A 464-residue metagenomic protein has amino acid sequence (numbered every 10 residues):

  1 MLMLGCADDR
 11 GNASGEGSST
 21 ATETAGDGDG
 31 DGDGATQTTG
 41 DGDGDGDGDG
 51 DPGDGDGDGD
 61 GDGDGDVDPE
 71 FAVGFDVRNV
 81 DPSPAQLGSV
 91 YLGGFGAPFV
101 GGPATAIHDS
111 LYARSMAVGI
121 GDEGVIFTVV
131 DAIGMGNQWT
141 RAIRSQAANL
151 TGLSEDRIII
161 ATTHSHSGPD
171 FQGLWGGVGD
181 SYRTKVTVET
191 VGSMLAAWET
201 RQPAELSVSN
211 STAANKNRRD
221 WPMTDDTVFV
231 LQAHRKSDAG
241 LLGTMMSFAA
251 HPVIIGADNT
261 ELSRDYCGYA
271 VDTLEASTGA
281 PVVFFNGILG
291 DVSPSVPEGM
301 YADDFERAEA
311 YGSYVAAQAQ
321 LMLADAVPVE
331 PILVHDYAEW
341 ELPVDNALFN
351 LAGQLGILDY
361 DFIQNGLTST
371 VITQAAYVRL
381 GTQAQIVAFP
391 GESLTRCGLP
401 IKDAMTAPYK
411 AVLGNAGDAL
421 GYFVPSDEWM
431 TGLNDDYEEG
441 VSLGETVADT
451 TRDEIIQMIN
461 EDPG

Functional and structural regions predicted by a protein language model:
L4-D68: Ser/Thr-rich, Pro/Gly/Ala-heavy low-complexity intrinsically disordered linkers and tails of secreted extracellular
G26, G40, S167-P169, A310: Intrinsic structural disorder/low-complexity segments
V67-A161, P169-A310, A316, L323 (+1 more regions): Conserved beta-alpha junction segments in alpha/beta enzyme cores
